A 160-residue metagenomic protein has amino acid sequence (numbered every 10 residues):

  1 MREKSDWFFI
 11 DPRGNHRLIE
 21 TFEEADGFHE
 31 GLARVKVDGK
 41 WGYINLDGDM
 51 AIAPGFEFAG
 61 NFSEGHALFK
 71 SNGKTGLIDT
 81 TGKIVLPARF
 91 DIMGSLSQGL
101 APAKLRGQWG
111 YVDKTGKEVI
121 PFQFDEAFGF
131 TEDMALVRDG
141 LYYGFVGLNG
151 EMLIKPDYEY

Functional and structural regions predicted by a protein language model:
M1-Y160: Residue-level detector of conserved, function-critical positions
